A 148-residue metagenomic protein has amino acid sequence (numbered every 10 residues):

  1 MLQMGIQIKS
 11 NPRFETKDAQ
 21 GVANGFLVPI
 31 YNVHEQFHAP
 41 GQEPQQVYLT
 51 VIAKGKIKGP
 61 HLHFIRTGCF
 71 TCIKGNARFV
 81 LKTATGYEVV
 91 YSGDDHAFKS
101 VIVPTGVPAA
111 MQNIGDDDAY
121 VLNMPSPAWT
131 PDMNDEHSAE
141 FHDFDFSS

Functional and structural regions predicted by a protein language model:
M1-S100, D116-S148: Non-catalytic, conserved peripheral segments adjacent to functional cores
M111-I114: Asparagine-centered strand-capping/turn motif at beta-strand->loop junctions
